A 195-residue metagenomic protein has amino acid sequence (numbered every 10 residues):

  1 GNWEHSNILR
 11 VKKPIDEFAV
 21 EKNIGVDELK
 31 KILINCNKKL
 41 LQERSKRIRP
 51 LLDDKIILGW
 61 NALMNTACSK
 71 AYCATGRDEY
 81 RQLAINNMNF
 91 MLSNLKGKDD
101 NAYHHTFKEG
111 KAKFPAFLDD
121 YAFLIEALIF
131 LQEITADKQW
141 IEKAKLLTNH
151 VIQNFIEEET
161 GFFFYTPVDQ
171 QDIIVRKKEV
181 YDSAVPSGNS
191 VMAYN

Functional and structural regions predicted by a protein language model:
G1-N195: Glycan-recognition and catalytic cores of secretory/periplasmic carbohydrate-active enzymes
